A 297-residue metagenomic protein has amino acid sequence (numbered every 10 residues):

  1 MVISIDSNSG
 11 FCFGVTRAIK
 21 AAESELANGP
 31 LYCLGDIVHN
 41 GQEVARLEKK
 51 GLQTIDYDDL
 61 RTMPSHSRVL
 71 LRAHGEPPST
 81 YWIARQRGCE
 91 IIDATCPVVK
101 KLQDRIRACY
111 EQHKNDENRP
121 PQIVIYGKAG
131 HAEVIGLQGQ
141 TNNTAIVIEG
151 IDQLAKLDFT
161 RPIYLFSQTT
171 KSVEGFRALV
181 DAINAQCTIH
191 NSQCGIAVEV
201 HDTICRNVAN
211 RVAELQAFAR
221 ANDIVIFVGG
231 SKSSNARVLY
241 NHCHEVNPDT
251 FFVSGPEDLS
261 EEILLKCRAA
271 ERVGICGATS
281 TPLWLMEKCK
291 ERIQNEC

Functional and structural regions predicted by a protein language model:
M1-C297: The feature marks the mature, well-folded catalytic cores of soluble enzymes
